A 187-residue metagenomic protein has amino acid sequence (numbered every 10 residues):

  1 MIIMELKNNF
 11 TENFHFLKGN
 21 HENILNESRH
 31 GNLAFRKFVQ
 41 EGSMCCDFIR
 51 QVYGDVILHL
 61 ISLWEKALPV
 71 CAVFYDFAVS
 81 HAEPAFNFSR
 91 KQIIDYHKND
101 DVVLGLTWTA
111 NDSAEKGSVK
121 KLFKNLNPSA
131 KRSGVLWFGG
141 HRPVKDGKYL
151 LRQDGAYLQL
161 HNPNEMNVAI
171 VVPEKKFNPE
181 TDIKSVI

Functional and structural regions predicted by a protein language model:
M1-I187: Feature recognizes metal-dependent phosphohydrolase scaffolds
